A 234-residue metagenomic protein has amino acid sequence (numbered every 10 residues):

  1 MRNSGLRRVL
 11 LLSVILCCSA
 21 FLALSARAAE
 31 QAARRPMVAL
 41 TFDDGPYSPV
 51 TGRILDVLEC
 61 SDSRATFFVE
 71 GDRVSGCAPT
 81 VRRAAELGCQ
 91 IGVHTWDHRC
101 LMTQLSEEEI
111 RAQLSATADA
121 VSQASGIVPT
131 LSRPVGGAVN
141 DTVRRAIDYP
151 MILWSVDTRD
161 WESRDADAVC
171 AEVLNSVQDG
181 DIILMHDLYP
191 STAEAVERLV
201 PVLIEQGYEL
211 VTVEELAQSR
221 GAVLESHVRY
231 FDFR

Functional and structural regions predicted by a protein language model:
M1-L40, G52, D56-T66, Q178-R234: Terminal accessory/targeting
V14-I15, V93, M151, T158: Intrinsically disordered regions, especially transient/low-confidence alpha-helical propensity segments and coil-helix
A29-E109, Q113-A116, A120, V128 (+1 more regions): Active-site beta->alpha N-cap acidic-glycine motif
S75-G76, H98-E209, E214-R229: Catalytic domains of cell-wall/extracellular-matrix polysaccharide-remodeling enzymes, centered on de-N-acetylation
